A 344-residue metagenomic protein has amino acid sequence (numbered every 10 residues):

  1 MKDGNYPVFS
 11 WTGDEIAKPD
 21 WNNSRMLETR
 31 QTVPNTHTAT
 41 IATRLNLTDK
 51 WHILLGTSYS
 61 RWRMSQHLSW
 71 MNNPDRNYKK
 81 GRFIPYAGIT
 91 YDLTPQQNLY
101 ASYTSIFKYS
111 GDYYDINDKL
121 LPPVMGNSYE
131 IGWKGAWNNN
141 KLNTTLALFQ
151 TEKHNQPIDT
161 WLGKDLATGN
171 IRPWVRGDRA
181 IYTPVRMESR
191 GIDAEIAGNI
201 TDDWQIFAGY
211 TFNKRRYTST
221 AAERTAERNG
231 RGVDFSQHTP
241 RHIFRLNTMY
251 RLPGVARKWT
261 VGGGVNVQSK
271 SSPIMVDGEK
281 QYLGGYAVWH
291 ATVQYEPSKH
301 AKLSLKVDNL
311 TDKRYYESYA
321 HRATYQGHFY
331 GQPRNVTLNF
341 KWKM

Functional and structural regions predicted by a protein language model:
M1, E28-K153, S189, T211 (+1 more regions): Structural signature of Gram-negative outer-membrane beta-barrels, strongest in the C-terminal barrel of TonB-dependent
K2-R25, M64-G81, G111-N117, I158-Y182 (+3 more regions): Solvent-exposed loop segments that connect transmembrane elements
P34-A42, R82-G88, G126-G132, M187-E195 (+4 more regions): Transmembrane beta-barrel architecture of outer-membrane proteins
N46, Y78, D92, V124 (+7 more regions): Surface-exposed coil/turn segments at beta-strand junctions on protein surfaces, enriched
D49, I181-V276, T311, K341: Gram-negative outer-membrane beta-barrel transporters
K50-I53, P95-L99, N139-T144, D203-I206 (+3 more regions): Repeated loop/turn-to-beta-strand initiation elements of outer-membrane beta-barrel proteins
N98-Y100, V124-N199, Q205-I206, T211 (+1 more regions): Membrane-embedded beta-barrel scaffold of Gram-negative outer-membrane proteins
Y129, D234-M344: Conserved C-terminal beta-signal and adjacent last beta-strands/turns of outer-membrane beta-barrel proteins
